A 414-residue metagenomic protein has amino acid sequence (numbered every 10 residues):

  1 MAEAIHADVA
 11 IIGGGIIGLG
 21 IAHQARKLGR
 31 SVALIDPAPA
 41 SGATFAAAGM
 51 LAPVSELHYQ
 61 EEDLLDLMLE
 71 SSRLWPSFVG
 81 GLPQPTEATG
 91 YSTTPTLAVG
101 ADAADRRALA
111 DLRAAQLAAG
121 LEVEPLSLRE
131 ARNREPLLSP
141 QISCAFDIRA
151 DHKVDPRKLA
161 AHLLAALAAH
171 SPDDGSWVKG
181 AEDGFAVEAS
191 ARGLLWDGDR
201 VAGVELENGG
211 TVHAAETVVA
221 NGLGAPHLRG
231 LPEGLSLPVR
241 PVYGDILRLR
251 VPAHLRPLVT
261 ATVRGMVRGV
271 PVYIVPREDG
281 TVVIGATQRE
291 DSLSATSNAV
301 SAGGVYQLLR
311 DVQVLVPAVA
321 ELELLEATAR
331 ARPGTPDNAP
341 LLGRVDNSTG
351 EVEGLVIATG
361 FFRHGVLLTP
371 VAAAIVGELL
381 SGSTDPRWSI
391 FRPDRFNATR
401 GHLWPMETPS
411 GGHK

Functional and structural regions predicted by a protein language model:
I5-A7, E207-E216: Core beta-strand elements of the Rossmann-like FAD/NAD(P) dinucleotide-binding domain in flavoenzyme oxidoreductases
A7-A33: N-terminal Rossmann-like FAD-binding beta1-loop-alpha1 element of flavoenzymes
G20-L28, P37, G49-M50, E87-S92 (+2 more regions): Active-site substrate-recognition segment that forms the wall of the catalytic cavity or substrate channel
M50-R134: Dinucleotide-binding Rossmann-like beta1-alpha1 core, especially the glycine-rich loop that anchors the ADP
D66-L69, V99-A108, F146-A165, A299-G303: Short beta-strand to alpha-helix junction loop
F146-N208, V212: Helical element adjacent to the flavin cofactor pocket in flavoenzyme catalytic cores
V316-K414: C-terminal catalytic lobe of FAD-dependent flavoproteins
